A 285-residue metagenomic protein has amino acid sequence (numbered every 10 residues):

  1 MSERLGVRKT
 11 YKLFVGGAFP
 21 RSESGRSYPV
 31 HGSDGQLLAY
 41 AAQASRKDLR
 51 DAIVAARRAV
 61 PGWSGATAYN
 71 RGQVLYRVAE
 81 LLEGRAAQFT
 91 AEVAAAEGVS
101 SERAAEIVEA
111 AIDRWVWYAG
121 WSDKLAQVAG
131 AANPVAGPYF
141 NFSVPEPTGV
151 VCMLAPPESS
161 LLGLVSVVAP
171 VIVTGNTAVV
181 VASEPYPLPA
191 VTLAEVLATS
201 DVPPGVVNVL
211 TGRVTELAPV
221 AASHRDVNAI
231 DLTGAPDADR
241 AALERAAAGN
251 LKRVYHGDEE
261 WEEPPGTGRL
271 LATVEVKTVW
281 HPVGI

Functional and structural regions predicted by a protein language model:
M1-Y139: N-terminal Rossmann-like NAD(P)+-binding subdomain of aldehyde/semialdehyde dehydrogenases
L13-V15, P29, A41-R50, L162 (+1 more regions): Histidine- and aromatic-rich ligand-binding microenvironments
P20, S45, P156-E158, P185 (+3 more regions): Short, glycine-/Ser/Thr-/acidic-enriched flexible segments
G35, R71, G175, V207 (+1 more regions): Residue-level signal for inorganic ion chemistry
A44, A96, E106-A110, E184-L188 (+2 more regions): Short beta->alpha linker loops
A79-L81, I112, A119, V196 (+3 more regions): Alpha-helical structural signal in soluble globular domains
G120-P203: Conserved small-residue-rich beta-alpha loop and adjacent elements that most often cradle the phosphate/pyrophosphate
V135, P145-C152, S200-I285: Conserved NAD(P)+-binding/catalytic subdomain of aldehyde/semialdehyde dehydrogenases
